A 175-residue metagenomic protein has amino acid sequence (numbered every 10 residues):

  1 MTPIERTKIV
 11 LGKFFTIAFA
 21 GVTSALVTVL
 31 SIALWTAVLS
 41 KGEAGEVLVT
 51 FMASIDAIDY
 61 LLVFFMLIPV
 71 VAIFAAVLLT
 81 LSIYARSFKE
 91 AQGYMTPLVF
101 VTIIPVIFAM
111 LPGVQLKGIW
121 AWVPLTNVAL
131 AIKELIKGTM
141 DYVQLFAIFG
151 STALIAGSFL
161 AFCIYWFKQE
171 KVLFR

Functional and structural regions predicted by a protein language model:
M1-E5: Short helix-to-coil transition segments within interhelical loops that connect adjacent transmembrane helices
R6-T7, Y142: Alpha-helix N-cap/start motif
L11-A44, P69, I73-F74, L78: Hydrophobic alpha-helical transmembrane segments that constitute the membrane-spanning cores of multi-pass membrane
F19, L61-P69, I119, G150-L154: Hydrophobic alpha-helical transmembrane segments of multi-pass membrane proteins
A33-L62, G138-Y142: Membrane-interfacial helix-loop-helix connectors in multipass membrane proteins
A53, I107-W122, T126-L154: Membrane-interfacial helix-loop-helix junctions in multi-pass membrane proteins
A57-I58, A85-W122: Transmembrane helix segments
T80-R86, A153-R175: Junction motif at the cytosolic side of a transmembrane helix
